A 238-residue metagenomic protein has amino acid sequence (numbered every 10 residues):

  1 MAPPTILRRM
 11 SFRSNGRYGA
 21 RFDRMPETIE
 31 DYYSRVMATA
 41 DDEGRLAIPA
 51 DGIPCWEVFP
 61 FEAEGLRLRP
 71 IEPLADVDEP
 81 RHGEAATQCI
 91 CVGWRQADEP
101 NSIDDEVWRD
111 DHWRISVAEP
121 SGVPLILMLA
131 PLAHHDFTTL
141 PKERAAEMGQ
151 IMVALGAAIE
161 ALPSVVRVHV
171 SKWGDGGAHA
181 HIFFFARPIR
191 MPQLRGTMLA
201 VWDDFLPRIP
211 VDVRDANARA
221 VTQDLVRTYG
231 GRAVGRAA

Functional and structural regions predicted by a protein language model:
I6-P124, T228-A238: Active-site microenvironments that recognize anionic phosphate/pyrophosphate groups
N101-I115, F137, P141, E147-I151 (+1 more regions): Glycine- and small hydrophobic-enriched segments that form the cores of compact globular domains
L127-I151, W202-P210: Short histidine-centered catalytic/ligand-binding loop motif
A146-L162: Active-site helix/loop of acyl-thioester processing domains in fatty-acid/polyketide metabolism, spanning hotdog-fold
P163-G176: A short glycine-rich, hydrophobically flanked beta-strand micro-motif that places a catalytic Asp/Glu for divalent metal
A180-A186: A short beta-strand motif that forms the metal-chelation/ATP-contact edge of phosphoryl-transfer active sites
P188-A238: C-terminal helix-cap and adjacent tail motif
